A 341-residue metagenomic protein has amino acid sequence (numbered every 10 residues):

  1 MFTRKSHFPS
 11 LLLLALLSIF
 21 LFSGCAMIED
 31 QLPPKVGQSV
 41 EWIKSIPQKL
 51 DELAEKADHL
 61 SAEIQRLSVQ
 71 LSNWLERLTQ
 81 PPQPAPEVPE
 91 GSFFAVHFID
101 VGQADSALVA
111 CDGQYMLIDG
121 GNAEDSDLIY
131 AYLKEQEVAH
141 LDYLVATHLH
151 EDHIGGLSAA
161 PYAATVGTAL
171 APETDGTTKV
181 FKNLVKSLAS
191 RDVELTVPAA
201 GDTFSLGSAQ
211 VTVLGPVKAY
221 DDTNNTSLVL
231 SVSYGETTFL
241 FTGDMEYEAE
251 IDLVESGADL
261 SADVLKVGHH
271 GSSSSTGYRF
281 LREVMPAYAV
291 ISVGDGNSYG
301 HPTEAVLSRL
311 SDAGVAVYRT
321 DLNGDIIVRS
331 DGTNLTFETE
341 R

Functional and structural regions predicted by a protein language model:
F2-H7, I19-R341: Non-globular, low-confidence helical/coil segments that flank catalytic cores
H7-L14: Sec-dependent signal peptide recognition, specifically the positively charged N-region followed immediately by
